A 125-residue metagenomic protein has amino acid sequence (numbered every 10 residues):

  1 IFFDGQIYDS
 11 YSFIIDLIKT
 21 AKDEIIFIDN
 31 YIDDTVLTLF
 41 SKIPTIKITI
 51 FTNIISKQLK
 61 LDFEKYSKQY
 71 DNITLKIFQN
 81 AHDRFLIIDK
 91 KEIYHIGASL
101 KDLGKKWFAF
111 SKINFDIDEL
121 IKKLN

Functional and structural regions predicted by a protein language model:
I1-Y11, T20, F27, Y31-N125: PLD/PLD-like phosphodiesterase catalytic module centered on the HKD motif
